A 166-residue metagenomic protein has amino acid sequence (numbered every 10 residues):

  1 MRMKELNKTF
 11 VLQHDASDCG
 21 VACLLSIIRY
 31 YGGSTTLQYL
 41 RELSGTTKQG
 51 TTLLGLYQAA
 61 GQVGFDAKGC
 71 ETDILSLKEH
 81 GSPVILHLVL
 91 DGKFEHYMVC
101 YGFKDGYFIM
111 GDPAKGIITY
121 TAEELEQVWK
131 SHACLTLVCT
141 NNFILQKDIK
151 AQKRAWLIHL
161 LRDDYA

Functional and structural regions predicted by a protein language model:
M1, V21-C23, S44-T51, Y57 (+2 more regions): Noncatalytic regulatory segments and standalone regulatory/sensor domains
M1-R41, K104: Active-site-adjacent structural segments surrounding the nucleophilic cysteine of cysteine proteases and isopeptidases
S34, G64-K68: Short helix C-cap/helix-to-loop transition motifs enriched in small/turn-promoting residues
